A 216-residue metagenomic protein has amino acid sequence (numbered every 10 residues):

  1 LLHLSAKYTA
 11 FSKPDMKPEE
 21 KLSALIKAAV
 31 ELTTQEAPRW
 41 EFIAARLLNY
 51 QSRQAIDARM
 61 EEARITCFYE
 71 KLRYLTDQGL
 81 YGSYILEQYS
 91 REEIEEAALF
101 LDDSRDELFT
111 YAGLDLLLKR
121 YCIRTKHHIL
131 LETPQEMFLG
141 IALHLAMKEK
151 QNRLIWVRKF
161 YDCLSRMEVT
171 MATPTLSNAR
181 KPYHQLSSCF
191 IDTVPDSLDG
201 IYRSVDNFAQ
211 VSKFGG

Functional and structural regions predicted by a protein language model:
L1-G216: Extended catalytic cores of very large enzyme megasubunits
